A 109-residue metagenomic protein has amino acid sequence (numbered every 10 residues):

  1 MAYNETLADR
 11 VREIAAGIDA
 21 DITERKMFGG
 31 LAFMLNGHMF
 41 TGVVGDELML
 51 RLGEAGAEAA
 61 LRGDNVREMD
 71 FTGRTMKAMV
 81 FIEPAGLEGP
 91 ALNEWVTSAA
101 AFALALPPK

Functional and structural regions predicted by a protein language model:
M1-K109: Charge-dense, helix-prone N-terminal extensions
